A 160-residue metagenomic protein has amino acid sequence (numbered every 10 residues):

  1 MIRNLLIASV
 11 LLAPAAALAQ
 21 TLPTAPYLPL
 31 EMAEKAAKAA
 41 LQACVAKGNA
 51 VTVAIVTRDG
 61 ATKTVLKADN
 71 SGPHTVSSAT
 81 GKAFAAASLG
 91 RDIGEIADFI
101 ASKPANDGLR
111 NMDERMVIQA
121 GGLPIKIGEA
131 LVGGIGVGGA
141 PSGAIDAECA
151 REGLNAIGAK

Functional and structural regions predicted by a protein language model:
M1-S9: Bacterial N-terminal signal peptides that target proteins for export
P14-A16: N-terminal signal peptide c-region/cleavage motif recognized by signal peptidases
Q20-K160: Flexible, solvent-exposed loop/hinge segments and secondary-structure transition points
